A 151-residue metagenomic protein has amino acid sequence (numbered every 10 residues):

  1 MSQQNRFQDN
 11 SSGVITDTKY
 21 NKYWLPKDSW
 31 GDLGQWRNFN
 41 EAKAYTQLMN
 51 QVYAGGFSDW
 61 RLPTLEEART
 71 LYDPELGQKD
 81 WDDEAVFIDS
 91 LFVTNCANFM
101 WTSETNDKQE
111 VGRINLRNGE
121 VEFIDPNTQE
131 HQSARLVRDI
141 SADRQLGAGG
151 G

Functional and structural regions predicted by a protein language model:
M1-T16: Short acidic, Pro/Gly- and aromatic-enriched capping/linker segments at domain boundaries
S11, Y20, S58, N95-M100 (+2 more regions): Residues that flank catalytic or metal-binding motifs in active/ligand-binding sites
G13, T18-R61, L65-E67, Y72: Short aromatic-cysteine micro-motif
G31-Q35, Q109-V111, R144-L146: Short, solvent-exposed loop/turn elements at domain surfaces
K43, Q47-F57, L65-N115: An exposed tryptophan-centered "aromatic clamp" motif
F99, D125-G151: Short, structured beta-strand segments at or near domain termini in extracellular proteins/domains
I114-I124: Low-complexity, intrinsically disordered Gly/Pro/Thr-rich segments
